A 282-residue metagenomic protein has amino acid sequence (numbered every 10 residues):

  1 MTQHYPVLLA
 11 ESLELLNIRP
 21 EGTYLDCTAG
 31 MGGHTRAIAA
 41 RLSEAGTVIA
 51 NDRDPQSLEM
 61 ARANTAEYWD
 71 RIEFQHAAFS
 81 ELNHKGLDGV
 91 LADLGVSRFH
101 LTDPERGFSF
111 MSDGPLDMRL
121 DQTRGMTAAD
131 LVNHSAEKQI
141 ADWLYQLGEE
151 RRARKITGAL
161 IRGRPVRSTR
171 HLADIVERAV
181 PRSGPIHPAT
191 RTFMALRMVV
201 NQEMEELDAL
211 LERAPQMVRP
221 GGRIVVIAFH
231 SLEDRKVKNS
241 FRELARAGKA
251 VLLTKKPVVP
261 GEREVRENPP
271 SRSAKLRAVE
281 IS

Functional and structural regions predicted by a protein language model:
M1-S282: S-adenosyl-L-methionine-dependent methyltransferase catalytic core, i.e., the SAM/SAH-binding region
